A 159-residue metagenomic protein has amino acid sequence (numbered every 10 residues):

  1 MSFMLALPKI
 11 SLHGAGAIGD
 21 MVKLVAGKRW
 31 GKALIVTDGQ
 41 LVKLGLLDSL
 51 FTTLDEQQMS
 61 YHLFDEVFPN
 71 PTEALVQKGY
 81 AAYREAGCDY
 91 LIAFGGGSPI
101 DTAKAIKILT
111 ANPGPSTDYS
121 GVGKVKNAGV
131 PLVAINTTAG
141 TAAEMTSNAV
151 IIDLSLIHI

Functional and structural regions predicted by a protein language model:
M1-F64: An N-terminal, well-structured beta->alpha segment
G16-I18, G95-P99, T138, A142-E144: Gly/Ser/Thr-rich beta-alpha loop segments that engage phosphate groups in nucleotides
M21-V22, A103-K104, S147: Short hydrophobic alpha-helical segments that form membrane-spanning helices or hydrophobic packing faces of helical
L34-I35, Y90-I92, V133: Conserved beta-strand elements of the Class I
V42-P115, G123: N-terminal small/polar loop signature for handling phosphorylated ligands or for N-terminal nucleophile
A111-I157: A glycine/threonine-rich phosphate-anchoring loop and its flanking beta-alpha core in nucleotide/phosphate-binding
